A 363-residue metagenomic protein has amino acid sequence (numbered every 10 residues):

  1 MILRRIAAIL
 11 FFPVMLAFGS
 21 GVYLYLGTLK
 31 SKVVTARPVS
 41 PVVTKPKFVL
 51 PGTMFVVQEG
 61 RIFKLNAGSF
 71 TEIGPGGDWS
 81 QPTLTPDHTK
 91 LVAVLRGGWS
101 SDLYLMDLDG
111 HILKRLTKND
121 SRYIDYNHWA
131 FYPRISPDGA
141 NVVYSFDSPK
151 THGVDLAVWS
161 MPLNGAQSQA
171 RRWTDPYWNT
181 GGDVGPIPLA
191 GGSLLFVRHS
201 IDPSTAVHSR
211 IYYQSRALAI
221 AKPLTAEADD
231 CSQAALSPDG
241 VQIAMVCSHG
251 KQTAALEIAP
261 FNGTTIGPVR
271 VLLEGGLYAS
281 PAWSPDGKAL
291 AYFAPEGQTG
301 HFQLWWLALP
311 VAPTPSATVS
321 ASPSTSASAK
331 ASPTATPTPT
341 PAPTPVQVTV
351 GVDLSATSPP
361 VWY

Functional and structural regions predicted by a protein language model:
I2-Y363: Sequence signature of WD/YWTD-type beta-propeller architectures
